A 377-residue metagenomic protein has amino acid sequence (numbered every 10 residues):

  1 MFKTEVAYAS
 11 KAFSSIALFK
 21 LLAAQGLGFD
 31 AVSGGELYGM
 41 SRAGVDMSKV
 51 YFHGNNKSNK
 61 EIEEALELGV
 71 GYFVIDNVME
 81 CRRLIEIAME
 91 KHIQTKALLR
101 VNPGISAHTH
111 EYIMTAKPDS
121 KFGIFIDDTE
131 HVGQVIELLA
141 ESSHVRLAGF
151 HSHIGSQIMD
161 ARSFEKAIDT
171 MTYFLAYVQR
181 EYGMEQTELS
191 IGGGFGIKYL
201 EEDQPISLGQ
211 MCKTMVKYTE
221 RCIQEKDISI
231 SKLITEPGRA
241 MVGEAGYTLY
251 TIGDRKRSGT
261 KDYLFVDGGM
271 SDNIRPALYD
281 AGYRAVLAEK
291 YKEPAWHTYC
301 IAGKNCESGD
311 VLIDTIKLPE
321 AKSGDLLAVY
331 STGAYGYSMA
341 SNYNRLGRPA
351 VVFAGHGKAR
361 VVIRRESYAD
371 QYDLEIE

Functional and structural regions predicted by a protein language model:
M1-K3: An N-cap/entry alpha-helix motif that binds or orients negatively charged groups
E5-E188, I197, I223: Active-site-proximal beta-alpha core segment in soluble small-molecule metabolic enzymes
F13, M79, D127-E130, Q134 (+10 more regions): Conserved active-site and cofactor/substrate-binding residues in soluble primary-metabolism enzymes
L21, R42-A43, E86, D203 (+3 more regions): Short amphipathic alpha-helical segments
S48, G71, T95-A97, S120 (+12 more regions): Structural beta-strand/beta-sheet cores of well-ordered domains, especially the beta-sheet scaffolds that support
S106-T109, T187-D203, I234-A245, N273-I274: Flexible glycine/acidic-rich beta-alpha junction loops that bind and position SAM and/or redox cofactors in anaerobic
D160-A167, K198-M211, V242-D254, D314-K317: Short glycine/threonine-rich loop-to-helix capping motif typified by GTGT followed within a few residues by an Asp-Pro
T214, E220-I223, I228-E377: Charged (often Lys/Glu-rich) extended helix/loop segments that serve as interaction or gating elements
